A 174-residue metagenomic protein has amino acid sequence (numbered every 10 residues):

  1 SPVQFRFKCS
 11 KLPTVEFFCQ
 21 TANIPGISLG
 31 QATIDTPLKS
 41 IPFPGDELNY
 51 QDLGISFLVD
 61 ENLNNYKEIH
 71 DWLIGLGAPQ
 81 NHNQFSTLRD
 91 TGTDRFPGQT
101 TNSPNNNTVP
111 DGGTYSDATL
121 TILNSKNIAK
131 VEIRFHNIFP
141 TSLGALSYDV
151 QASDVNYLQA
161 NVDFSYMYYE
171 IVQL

Functional and structural regions predicted by a protein language model:
S1-L174: Glycine-rich, low-complexity intrinsically disordered segments
